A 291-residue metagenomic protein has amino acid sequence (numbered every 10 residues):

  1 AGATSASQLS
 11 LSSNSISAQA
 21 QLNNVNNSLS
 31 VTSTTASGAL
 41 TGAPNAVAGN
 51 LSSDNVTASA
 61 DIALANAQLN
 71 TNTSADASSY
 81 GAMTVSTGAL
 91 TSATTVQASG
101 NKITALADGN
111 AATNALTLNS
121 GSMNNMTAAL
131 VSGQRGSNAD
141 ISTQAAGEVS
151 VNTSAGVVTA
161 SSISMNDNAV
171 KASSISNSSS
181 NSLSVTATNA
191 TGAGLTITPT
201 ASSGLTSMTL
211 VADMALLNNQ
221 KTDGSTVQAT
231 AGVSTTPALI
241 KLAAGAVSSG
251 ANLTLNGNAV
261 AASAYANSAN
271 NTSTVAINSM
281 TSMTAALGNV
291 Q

Functional and structural regions predicted by a protein language model:
A1-Q291: Low-complexity repeat regions of mature extracellularly deployed or surface/particle-associated proteins
